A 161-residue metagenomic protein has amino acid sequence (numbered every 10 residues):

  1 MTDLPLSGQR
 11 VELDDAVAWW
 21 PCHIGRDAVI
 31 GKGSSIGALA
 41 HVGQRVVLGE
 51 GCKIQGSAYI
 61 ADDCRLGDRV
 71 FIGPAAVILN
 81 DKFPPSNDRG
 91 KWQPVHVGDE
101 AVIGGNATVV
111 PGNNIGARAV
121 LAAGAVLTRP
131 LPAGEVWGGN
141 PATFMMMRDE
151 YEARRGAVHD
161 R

Functional and structural regions predicted by a protein language model:
M1-E12, A18-I115, N140-A142, M146-V158: Flexible, glycine/small-residue-enriched loop-and-beta-strand segment within the central core of proteins
A16-V17, G134: Intrinsically disordered regions, especially transient/low-confidence alpha-helical propensity segments and coil-helix
G116-A119, P132-G134: Conserved catalytic segment of ABC-fold P-loop ATPases
R129: Short helix N-cap motif at coil->helix boundaries in the Bergerat
A133, G138-P141: Acidic, glycine-centered active-site loop in nucleotide-sugar glycosyltransferases
